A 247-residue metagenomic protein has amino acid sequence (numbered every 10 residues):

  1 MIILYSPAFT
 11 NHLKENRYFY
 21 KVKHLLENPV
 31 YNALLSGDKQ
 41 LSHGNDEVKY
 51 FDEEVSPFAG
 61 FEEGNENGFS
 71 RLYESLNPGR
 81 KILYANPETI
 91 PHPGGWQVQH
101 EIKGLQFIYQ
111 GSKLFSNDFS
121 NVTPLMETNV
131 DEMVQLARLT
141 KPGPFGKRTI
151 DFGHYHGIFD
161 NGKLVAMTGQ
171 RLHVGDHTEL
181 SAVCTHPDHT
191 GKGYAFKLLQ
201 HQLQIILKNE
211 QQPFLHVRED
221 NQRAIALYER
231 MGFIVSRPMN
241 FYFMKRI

Functional and structural regions predicted by a protein language model:
I2-I3, P7, L13-G44, V48-N117: Acyl-donor-binding surface of acyltransferase catalytic domains
A59-G60, V183-G191, R218: A short, internal acetyl-CoA/4′-phosphopantetheine-binding micro-motif in the GNAT/acyltransferase core
G68-R71, G191-Q204, A226, R230: Conserved acetyl-CoA-binding loop-helix of GNAT-fold acetyltransferases
L72-P78, K197-Q212, I234: Conserved acyl-CoA
Y84-T89, F214-I225, F241-I247: Conserved beta-strand-loop-alpha-helix junction that forms the acyl-donor binding cleft
H92-G95, F196, E219-R237: Conserved active-site alpha-helix within GNAT-family acetyltransferase domains
H100-Y109, H177, I234-I247: Conserved catalytic-core motifs of GNAT/GCN5-like acyltransferases
P144-G153, F159-N161, V165-C184: A conserved beta-strand-loop-helix scaffold within acyl/acetyltransferase catalytic domains
